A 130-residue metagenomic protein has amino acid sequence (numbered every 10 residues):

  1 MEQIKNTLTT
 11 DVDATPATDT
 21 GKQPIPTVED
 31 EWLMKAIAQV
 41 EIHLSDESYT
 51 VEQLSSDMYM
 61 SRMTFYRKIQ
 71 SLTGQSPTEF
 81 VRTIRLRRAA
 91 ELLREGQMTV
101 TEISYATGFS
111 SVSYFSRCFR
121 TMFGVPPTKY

Functional and structural regions predicted by a protein language model:
E2-D57: Membrane-proximal linker segments that couple transmembrane helices to downstream signaling/catalytic modules
D30, S48-Y49, F80-T83, Y130: Non-catalytic, surface-exposed connector residues within folded enzymatic/regulatory domains
I37-Y49, I69, T73, A90-T99 (+2 more regions): Basic, amphipathic alpha-helical hairpins
T50, S61, S76, T99 (+2 more regions): Short coil/turn motifs that cap or connect alpha-helices
E52-M60, F65, I69, I103-S110 (+2 more regions): Append "Primarily bacterial transcriptional regulators
S71-S110: Terminal helix-turn-helix DNA-binding modules in bacterial transcription factors
